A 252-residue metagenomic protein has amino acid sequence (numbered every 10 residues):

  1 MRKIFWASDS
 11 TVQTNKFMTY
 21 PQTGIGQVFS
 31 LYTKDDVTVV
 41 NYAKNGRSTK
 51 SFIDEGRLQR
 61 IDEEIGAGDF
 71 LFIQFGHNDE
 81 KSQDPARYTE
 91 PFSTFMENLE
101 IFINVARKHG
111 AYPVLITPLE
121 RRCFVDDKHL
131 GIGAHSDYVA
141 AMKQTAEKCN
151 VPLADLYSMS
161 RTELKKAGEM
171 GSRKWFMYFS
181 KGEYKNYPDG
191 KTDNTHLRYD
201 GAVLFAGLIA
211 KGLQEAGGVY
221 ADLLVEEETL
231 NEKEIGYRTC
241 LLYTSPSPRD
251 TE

Functional and structural regions predicted by a protein language model:
M1-K44, Q59-A67: Serine-esterase "nucleophile elbow" of acetyl-processing enzymes
S10, S48, N78: Gly/Ser/Thr-rich beta-alpha loop segments that engage phosphate groups in nucleotides
T14, T49-K50, K81, F124: Glycine/Thr-rich phosphate-binding loops of Rossmann-like dinucleotide-binding domains
Y32, G212-A216, S247: Active-site catalytic microenvironments for nucleophilic, acid-base chemistry
S48-G56: Structural motif
G56-V203, G207-E226, E234-T239: Alpha-helical cap/lid subdomain in secreted, periplasmic, or secretory-pathway luminal O-acyl-processing enzymes
Y243-D250: Conserved small/polar residues in nucleotide/adenosyl-binding loops
